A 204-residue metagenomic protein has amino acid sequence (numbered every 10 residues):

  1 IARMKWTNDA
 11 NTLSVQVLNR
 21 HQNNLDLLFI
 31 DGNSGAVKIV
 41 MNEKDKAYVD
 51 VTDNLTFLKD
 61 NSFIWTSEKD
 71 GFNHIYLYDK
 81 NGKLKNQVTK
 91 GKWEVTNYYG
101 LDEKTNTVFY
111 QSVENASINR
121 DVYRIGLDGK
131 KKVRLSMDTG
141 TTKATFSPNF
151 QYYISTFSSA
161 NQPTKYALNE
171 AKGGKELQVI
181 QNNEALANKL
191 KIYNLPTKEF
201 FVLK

Functional and structural regions predicted by a protein language model:
I1-F29, V37-N54, N97-Y99, Q111 (+1 more regions): Non-catalytic accessory segments flanking enzyme active sites
N11-T12, S62, H74, N106-T107 (+1 more regions): Generic structural signal for coil-to-beta-strand starts
L28-G35, L77-N81, Y123-D128, L168-E170: Beta-propeller blade signature
I39-M41, H74-K90: Polyanionic (Asp/Glu-rich) segments that form extended negatively charged tracts
N54-S67, L77: Large, well-folded core regions of big proteins
L55-D60, D102-S112: Repeat-blade elements of multi-bladed beta-propeller folds
